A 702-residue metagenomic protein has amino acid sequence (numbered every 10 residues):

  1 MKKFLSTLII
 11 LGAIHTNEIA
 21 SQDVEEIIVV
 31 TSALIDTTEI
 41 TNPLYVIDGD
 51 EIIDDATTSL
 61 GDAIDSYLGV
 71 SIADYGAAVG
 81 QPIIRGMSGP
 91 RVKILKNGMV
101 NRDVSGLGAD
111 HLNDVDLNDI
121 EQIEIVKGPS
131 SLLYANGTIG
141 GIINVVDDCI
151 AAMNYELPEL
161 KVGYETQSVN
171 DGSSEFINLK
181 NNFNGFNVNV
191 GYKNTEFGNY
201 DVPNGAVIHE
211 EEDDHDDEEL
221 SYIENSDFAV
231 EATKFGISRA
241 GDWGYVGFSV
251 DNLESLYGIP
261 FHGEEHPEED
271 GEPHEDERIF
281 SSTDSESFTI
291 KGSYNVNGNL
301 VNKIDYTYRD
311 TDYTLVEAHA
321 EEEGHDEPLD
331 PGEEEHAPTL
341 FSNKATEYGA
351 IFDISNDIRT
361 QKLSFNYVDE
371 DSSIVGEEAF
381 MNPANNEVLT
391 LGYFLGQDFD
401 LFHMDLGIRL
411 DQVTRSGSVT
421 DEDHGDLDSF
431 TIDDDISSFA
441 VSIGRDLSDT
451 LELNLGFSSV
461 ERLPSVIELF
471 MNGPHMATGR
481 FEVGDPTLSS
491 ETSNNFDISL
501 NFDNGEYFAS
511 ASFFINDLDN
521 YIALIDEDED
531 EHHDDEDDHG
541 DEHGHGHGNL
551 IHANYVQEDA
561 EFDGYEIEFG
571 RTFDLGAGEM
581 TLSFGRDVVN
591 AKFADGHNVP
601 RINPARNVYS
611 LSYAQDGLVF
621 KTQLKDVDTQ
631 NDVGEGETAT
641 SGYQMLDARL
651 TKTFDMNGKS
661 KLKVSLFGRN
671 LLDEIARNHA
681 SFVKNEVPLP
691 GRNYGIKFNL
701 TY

Functional and structural regions predicted by a protein language model:
T7, S21, N182, G191 (+16 more regions): Conserved C-terminal beta-signal and adjacent last beta-strands/turns of outer-membrane beta-barrel proteins
L60-A63, G80-I83, L95, H111-N113 (+3 more regions): N-terminal periplasmic accessory domains that precede and gate Gram-negative outer-membrane beta-barrel machines
V100-P129: Short acidic/polar hinge/loop motifs at secondary-structure boundaries that mediate gating or recognition
L157, K161, S174, N178-T283: Periplasmic-side early beta-strands and strand-to-turn transitions of outer-membrane beta-barrels
E224-S226, V230, G244-I304, R309-A345 (+3 more regions): Flexible loop and strand-edge segments within Gram-negative outer membrane beta-barrel domains
N225, E335, T339-I351, T390-G392 (+4 more regions): Outer membrane beta-barrel strand-and-loop segments of large Gram-negative receptors, especially TonB-dependent
E254, G263-E269, D312, Q412-G425 (+5 more regions): Surface-exposed extracellular loop regions of Gram-negative outer-membrane beta-barrel proteins, predominantly
I358, D398-M404, F514-L518, D538-N631: Gram-negative outer-membrane beta-barrel transporters
